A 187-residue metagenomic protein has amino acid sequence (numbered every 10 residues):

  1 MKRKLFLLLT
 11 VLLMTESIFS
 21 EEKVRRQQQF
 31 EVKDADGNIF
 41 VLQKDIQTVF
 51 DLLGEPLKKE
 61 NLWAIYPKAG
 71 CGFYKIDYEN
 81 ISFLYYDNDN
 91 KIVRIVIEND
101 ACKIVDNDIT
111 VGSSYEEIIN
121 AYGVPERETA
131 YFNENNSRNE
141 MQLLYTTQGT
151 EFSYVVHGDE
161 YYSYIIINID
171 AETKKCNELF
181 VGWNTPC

Functional and structural regions predicted by a protein language model:
K4-M14: Sec-dependent N-terminal signal peptides
E16-I18: Hydrophobic alpha-helical membrane-insertion segments, chiefly the h-region of N-terminal signal peptides
S20-E22: Boundary at the C-terminal end of the N-terminal hydrophobic targeting segment
R26-A35, R94-K103: Acidic/histidine-rich, surface-exposed loop or edge segments in extracytoplasmic proteins
D34, N38, K44-N88, T110-C187: A cross-family detector of function-defining hotspots
D106: Glycine-rich loop/hinge motif
